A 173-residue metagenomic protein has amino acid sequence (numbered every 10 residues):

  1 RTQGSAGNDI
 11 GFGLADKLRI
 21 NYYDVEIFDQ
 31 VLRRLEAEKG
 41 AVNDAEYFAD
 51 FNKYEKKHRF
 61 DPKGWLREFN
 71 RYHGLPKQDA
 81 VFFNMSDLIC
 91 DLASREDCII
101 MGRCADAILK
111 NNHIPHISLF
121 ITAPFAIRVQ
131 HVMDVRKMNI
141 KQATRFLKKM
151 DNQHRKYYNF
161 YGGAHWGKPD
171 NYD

Functional and structural regions predicted by a protein language model:
R1-L14: Glycine-rich phosphate-binding P-loop
I20-R33: Short beta-strand-centered segment that lines the nucleotide-binding/catalytic pocket of NTP-utilizing
Y22, H116-S118, D173: Conserved beta-strand scaffold positions in the cores of enzyme catalytic domains, especially in NTP/NDP-utilizing
F28, A105-A107, T122-R128: Conserved nucleotide-binding/hydrolysis micro-motifs of P-loop NTPases
L32-D97: ATP-dependent small-molecule kinase phosphotransfer cores that center on conserved nucleotide phosphate-binding segments
A49-K57, K63, N139-D173: Small-molecule kinase domains that catalyze NTP-dependent phosphoryl transfer to phosphate-bearing small molecules
G102-L109, H113-P115: Conserved nucleotide-sugar donor-interacting segment of glycosyltransferase catalytic cores, predominantly GT-B
N112-V135, I140-K148: Conserved phosphate-donor/acceptor-positioning beta-strand/loop module used by diverse small-molecule
